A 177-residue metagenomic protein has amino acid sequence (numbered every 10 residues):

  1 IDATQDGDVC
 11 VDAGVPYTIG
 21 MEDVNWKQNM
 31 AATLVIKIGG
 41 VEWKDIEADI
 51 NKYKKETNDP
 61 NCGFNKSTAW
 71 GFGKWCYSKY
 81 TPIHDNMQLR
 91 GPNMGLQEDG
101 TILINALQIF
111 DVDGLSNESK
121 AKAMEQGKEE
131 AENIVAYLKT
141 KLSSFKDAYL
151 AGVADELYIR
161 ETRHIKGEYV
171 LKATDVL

Functional and structural regions predicted by a protein language model:
T4-L177: Flavin (FAD/FMN)-binding glycine-rich loop and adjacent Rossmann-like elements that form
